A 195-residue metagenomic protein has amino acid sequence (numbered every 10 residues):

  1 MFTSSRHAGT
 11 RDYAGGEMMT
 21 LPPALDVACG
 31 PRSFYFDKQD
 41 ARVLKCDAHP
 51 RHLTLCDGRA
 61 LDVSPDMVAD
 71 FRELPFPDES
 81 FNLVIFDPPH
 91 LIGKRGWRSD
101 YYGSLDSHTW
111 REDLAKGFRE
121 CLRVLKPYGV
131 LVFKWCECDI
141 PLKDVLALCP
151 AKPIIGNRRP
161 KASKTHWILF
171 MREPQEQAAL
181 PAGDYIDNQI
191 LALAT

Functional and structural regions predicted by a protein language model:
M1-T195: Class I S-adenosyl-L-methionine-dependent methyltransferase catalytic core
